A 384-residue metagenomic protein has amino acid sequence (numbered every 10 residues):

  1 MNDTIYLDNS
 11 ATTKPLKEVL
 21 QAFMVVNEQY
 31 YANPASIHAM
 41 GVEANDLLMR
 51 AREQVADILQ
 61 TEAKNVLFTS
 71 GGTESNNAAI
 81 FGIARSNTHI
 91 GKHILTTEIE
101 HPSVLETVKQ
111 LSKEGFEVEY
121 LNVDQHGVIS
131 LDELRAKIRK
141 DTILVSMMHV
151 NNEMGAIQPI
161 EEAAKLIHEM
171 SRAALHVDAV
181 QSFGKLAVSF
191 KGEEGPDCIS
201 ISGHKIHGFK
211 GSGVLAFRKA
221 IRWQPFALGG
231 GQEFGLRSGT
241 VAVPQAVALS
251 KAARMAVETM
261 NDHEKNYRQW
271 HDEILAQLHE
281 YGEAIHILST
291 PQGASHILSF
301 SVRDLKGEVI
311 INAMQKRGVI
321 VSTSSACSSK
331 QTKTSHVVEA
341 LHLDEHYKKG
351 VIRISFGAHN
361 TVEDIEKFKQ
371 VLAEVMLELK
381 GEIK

Functional and structural regions predicted by a protein language model:
M1-K384: Pyridoxal 5′-phosphate
